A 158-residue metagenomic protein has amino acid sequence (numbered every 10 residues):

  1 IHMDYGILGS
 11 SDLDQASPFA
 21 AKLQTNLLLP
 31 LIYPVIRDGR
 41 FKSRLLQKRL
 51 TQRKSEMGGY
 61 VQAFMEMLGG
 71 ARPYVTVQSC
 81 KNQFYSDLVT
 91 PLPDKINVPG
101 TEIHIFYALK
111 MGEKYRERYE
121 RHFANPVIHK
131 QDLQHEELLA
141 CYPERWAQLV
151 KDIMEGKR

Functional and structural regions predicted by a protein language model:
H2, H122-A124: Short, structured coil segments at secondary-structure junctions
H2-V35: Flexible "cap/lid" loop of the alpha/beta hydrolase fold
S17, R37-I96: Conserved alpha/beta-hydrolase catalytic His-Asp/Glu region
S17-K22, R116-R118, C141-P143: Short aromatic-enriched loop/helix-cap "lid" or pocket-rim segments at secondary-structure transitions that line
V75-R121, L138: Conserved serine/cysteine hydrolase catalytic core
Q131-A147: Catalytic histidine-centered segment of alpha/beta-hydrolase-like enzymes
Q148-K157: C-terminal alpha-helix
